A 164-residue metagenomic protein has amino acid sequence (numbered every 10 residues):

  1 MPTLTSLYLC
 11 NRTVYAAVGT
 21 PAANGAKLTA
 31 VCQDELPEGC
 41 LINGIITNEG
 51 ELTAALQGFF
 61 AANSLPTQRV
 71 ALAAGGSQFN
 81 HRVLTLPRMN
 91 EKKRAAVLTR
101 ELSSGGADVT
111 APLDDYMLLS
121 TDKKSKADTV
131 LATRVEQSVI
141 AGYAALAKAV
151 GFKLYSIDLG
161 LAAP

Functional and structural regions predicted by a protein language model:
M1-E35, R69-G75: Gly/Thr-rich phosphate-binding beta-strand-loop-beta motif of the actin/hexokinase/Hsp70
A23, E38-C40, L161: Residue-level detector of flexible, active-site-proximal loop/helix-junction positions within diverse enzyme catalytic
N24, N43-I46, G50, T121-A127: Short, glycine- and charge-enriched coil/turn segments that flank and shape catalytic ligand pockets
G25-K27, E35-L36, G50-T53, N90-K93 (+1 more regions): Short, low-complexity, polar/charged sequence segments that are solvent-exposed and flexible
V31-A61: N-terminal phosphate-binding loop and adjacent alpha-helix
N63-P66: Glycine-rich phosphate-binding loop signature in dinucleotide/nucleotide-binding domains
R69, A73-P164: Active-site neighborhood for divalent-cation/phosphate handling
